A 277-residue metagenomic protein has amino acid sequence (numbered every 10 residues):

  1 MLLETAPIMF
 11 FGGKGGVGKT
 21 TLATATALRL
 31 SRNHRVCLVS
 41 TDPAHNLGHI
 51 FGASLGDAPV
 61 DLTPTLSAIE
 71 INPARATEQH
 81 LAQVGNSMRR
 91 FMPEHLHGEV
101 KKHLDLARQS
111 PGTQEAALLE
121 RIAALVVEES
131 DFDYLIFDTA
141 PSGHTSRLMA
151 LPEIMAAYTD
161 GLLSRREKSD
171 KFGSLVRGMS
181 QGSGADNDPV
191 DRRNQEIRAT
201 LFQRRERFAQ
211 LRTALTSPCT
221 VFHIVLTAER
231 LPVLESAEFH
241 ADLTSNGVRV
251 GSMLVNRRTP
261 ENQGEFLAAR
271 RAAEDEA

Functional and structural regions predicted by a protein language model:
M1-L3, S54, G184-N187, D191-Q195 (+1 more regions): C-terminal lobe/tail of nucleotide-utilizing enzymes
M1-M9, K14-V17, L22-R198, F202: Nucleotide-state-sensitive switch-loop elements of NTP-binding domains
